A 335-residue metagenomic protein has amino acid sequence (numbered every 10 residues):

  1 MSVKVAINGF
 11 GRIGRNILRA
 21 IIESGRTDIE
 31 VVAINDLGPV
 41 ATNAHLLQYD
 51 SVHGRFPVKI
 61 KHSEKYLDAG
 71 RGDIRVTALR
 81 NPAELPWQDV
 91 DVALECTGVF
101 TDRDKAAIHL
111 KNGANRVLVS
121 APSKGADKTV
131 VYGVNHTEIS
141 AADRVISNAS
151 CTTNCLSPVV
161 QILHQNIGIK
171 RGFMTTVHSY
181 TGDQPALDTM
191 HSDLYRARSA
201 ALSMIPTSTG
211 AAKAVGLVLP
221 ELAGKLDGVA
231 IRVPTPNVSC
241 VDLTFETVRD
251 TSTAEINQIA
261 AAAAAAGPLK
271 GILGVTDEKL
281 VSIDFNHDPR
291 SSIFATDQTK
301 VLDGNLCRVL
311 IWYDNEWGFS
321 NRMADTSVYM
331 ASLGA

Functional and structural regions predicted by a protein language model:
M1-A197, M323-D325, L333-G334: N-terminal Rossmann-like NAD(P) cofactor-binding subdomain of oxidoreductases, focused on the glycine-rich
K4-A6, I146-S147, V241-V248, C307-Y313: Short glycine-rich or small-residue beta-strand-to-loop segments that form or flank ligand, phosphate, metal/Fe-S
R12, N16, A20, I108 (+6 more regions): Alpha-helical scaffold segments in soluble metabolic enzymes
E23-P86, G168-R171, T176-L306: C-terminal substrate-binding/catalytic lobe of Rossmann-fold NAD(P)-dependent oxidoreductases
T97-G98, C151, T207, V248 (+1 more regions): Structured loop/turn residues at secondary-structure junctions
N154, D250-T251, W317-G318: A generic structural signal for alpha-helix starts
P289-A335: NAD(P)-dependent Rossmann-like dehydrogenase/reductase catalytic/cofactor-binding core
